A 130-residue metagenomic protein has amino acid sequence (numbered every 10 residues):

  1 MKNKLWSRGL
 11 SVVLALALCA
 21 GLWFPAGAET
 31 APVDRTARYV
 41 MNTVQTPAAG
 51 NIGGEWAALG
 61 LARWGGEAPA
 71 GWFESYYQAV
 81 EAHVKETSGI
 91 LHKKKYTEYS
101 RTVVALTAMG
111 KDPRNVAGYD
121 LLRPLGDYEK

Functional and structural regions predicted by a protein language model:
K2-L14, A20-K130: Preference for long, amphipathic alpha-helical scaffolds in soluble/luminal domains and all-alpha bundles
